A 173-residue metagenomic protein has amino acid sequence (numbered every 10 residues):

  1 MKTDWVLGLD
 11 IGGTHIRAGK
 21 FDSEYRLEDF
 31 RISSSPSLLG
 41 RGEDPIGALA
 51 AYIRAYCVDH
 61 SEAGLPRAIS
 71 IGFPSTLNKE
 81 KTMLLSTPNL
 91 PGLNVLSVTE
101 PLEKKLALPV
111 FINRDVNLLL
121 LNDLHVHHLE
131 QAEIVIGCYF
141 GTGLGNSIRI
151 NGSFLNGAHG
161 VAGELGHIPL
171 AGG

Functional and structural regions predicted by a protein language model:
T3, L7-F73, E80: Conserved phosphate-binding loops in N-terminal lobes of ATP-dependent enzymes of the actin/Hsp70/sugar-kinase
T3-L7, G19-F21, E28-I32, L39-G42 (+2 more regions): Glycine/GP-enriched mid-protein hinge/lid loop-to-helix segment characteristic of carbohydrate kinases
E28, G72, K79, L85-P88 (+1 more regions): Residue-level signal for pocket-adjacent positions within structured domains
P36, R41-A50, G64-I69, T76-I134: Glycine-rich phosphate-binding loop and adjoining helix at the ATP-binding site of ATP-dependent phosphoryl-transfer
F73-S75, G172: Short, small-residue-rich loop/turn micro-motifs
